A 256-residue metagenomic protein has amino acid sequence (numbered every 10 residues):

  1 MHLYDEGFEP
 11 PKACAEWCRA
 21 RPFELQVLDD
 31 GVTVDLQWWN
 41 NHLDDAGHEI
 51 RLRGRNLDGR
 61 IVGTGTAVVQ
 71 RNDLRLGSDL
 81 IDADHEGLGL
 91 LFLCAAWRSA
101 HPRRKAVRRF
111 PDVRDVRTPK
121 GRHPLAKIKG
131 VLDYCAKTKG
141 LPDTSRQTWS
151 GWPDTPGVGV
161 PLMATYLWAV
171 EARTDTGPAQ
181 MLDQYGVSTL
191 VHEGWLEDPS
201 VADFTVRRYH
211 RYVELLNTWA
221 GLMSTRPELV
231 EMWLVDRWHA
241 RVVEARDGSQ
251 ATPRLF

Functional and structural regions predicted by a protein language model:
M1-G59, E171-F256: C-terminal accessory module of base-excision DNA glycosylases/AP lyases that mediates lesion recognition and DNA
A20-A83, A95-A96, R103, V107 (+1 more regions): A structured, charge-rich N-terminal accessory region that forms the first stable segment of a protein and links
L76-D84, W149-P153, A172, T176 (+2 more regions): Short, charged/polar micro-motifs that form catalytic or ligand-binding hotspots
D79-E86, L91-T155: Helix-hairpin-helix/helix-loop-helix acidic hairpins
L91-A95, Y166, V230-L234: Short alpha-helical scaffolding segments that buttress acidic/His motifs in well-ordered protein cores
W97-R104, A169-A172, H192: Amphipathic alpha-helical interaction surfaces
M163-A169: Short hydrophobic alpha-helical segments that form membrane-spanning helices or hydrophobic packing faces of helical
